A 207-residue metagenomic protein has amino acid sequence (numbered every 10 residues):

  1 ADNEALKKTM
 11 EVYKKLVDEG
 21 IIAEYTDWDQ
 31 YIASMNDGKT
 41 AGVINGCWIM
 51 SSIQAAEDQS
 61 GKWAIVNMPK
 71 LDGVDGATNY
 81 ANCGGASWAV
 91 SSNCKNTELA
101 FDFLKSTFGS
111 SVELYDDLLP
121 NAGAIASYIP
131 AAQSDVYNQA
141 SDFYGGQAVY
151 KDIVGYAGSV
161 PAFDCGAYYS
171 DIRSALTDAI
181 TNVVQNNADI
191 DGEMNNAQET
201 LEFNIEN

Functional and structural regions predicted by a protein language model:
A1, A23-T26, Y115-L119, D191-E193: Short, hydrophobic secondary-structure boundary micro-motifs
A1-Y25: Glycine-centered hinge/linker elements that transmit conformational signals in sensory and ligand-binding systems
L16-I21, K39, I53-E57, T107-S111 (+3 more regions): Sec/Tat-exported extracytoplasmic proteins
A23-D37: Short helix-initiation/N-cap motifs at beta->coil->alpha
M35, I190-E202: Short, well-structured alpha-helical segments that form the helix of a local strand-helix-strand
D37-G46, G61: Alpha-to-beta junction loops
I49-S60, L71-A175: C-terminal lobe and pocket-closing loops of periplasmic/extracytoplasmic Venus-flytrap solute-binding proteins
D171, A175-N186: Solvent-exposed, amphipathic alpha-helical segments
